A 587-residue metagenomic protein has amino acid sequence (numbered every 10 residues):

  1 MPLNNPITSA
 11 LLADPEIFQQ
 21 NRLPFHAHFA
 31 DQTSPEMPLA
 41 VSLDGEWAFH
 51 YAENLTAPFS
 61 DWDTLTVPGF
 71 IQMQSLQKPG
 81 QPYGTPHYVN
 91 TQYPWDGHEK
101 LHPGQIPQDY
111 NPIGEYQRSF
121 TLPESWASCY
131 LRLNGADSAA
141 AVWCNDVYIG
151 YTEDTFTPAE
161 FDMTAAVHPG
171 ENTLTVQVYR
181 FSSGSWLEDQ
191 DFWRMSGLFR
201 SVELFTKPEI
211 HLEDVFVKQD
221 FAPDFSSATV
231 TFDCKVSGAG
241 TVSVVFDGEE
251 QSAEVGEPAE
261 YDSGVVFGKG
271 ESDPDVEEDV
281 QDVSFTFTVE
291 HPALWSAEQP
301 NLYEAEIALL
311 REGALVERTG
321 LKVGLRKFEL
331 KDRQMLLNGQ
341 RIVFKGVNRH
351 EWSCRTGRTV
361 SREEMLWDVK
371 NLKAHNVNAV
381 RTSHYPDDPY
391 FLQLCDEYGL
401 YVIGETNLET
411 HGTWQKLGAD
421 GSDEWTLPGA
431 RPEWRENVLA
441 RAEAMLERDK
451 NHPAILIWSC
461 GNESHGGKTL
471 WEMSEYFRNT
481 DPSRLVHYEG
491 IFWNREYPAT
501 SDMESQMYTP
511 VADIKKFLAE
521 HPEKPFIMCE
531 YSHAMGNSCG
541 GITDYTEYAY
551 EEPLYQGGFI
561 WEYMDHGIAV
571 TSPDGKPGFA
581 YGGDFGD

Functional and structural regions predicted by a protein language model:
P2-I7, L12, E16-Q19, T33-S34 (+10 more regions): Accessory beta-strand-rich segments of carbohydrate-active enzymes
P2-P35, L76, V147, W186 (+1 more regions): Extended substrate-binding grooves/exosites of carbohydrate-active enzymes
D14, L43-I113, V176-I210, R333 (+2 more regions): Core domains of carbohydrate- and sulfate-ester-processing enzymes
S42, I113-S119, S128-Y130, P158 (+6 more regions): Intrinsic-disorder/low-complexity, polar/charged segments enriched in Ser/Thr/Lys/Arg/Asp/Glu/Gln
L133, V230-V236, G339: Aromatic/hydrophobic beta-strand junction motif of beta-rich domains
W143-I149, D247-G248, E312, N338: Short strand-turn-strand beta-turns centered on an Asx-Gly dipeptide
A165-E171, D233-E329: Extended acidic/polar, glycine-enriched regions that form or flank non-catalytic beta-rich accessory modules
Q219-A228: Short, solvent-exposed loop/linker segments at the N-terminal edge of repeated beta-sheet extracellular domains
